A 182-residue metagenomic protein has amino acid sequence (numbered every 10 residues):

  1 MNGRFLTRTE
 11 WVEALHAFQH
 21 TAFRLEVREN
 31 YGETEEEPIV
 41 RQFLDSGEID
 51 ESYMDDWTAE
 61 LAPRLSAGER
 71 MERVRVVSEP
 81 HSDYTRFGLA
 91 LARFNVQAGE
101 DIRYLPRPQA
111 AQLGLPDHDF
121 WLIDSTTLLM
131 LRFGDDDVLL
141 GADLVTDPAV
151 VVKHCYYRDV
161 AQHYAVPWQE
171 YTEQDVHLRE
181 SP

Functional and structural regions predicted by a protein language model:
N2-I39, F43-P182: PLD/PLD-like phosphodiesterase catalytic module centered on the HKD motif
